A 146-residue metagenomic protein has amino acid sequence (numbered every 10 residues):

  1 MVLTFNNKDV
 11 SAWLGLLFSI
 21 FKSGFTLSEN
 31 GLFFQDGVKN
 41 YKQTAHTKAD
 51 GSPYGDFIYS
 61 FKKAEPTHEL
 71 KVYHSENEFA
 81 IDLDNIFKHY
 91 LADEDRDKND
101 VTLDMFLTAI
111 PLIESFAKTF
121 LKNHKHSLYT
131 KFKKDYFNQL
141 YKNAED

Functional and structural regions predicted by a protein language model:
M1-D146: S-adenosyl-L-methionine-dependent nucleic acid methyltransferase catalytic domains
